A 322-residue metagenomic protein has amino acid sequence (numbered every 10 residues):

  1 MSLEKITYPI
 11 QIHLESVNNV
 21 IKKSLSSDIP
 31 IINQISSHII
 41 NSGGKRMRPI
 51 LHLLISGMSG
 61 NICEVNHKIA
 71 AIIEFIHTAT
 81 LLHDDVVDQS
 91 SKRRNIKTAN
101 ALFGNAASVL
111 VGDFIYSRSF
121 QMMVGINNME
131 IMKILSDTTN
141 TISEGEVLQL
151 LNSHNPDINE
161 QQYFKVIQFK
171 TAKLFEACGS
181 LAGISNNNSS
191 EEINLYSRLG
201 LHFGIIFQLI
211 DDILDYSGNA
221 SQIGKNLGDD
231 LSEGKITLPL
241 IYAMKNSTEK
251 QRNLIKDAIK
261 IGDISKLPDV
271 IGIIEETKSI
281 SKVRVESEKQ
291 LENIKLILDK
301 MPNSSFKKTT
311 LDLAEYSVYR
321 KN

Functional and structural regions predicted by a protein language model:
M1-N322: All-alpha prenyltransferase/terpene-synthase fold signal
